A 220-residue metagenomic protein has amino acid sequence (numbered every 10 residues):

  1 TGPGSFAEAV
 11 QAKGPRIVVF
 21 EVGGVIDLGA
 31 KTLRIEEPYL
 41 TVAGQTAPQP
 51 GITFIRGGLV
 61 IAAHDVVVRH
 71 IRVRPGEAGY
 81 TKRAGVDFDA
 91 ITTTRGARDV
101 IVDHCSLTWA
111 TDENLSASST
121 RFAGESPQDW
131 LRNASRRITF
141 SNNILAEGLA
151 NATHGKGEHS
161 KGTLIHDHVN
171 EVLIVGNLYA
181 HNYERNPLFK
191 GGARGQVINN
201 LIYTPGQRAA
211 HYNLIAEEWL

Functional and structural regions predicted by a protein language model:
T1-V18: Acidic Gly/Asp/Thr-rich repetitive segments characteristic of extracellular carbohydrate-active and adhesion proteins
G2-S5, G24, G29: N-terminal post-signal-peptidase region of extra-cytosolic proteins
K13-I17, R98, R137, N170 (+2 more regions): Loop/turn elements at helix/coil->beta-strand transitions in domains of secreted/extracellular proteins
V18-F20, L40-Q45, V67-H70, G176-L178 (+1 more regions): Well-ordered beta-strand segments characteristic of repetitive beta-sheet solenoids
G24, S119-R121, G191-A193: Active-site-proximal loop/turn and secondary-structure-junction residues that shape catalytic pockets, frequently
D27-E171: Right-handed parallel beta-helix
I165-G176, A180, K190: Ligand/cofactor pocket segment of small-molecule handling proteins
L188-L220: Extracellular beta-rich repeat passengers
